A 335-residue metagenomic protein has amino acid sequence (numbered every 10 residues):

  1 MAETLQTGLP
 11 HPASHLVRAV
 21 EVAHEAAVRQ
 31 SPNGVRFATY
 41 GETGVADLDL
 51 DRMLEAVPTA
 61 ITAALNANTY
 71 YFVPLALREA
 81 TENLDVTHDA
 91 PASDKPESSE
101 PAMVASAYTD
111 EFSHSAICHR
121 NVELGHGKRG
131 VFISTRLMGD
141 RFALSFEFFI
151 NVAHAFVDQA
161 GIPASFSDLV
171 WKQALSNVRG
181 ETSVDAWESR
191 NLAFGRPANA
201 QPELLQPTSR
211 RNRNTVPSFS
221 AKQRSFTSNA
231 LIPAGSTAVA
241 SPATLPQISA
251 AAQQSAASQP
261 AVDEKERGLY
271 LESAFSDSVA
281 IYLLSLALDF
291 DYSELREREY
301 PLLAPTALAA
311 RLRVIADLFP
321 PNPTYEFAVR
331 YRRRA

Functional and structural regions predicted by a protein language model:
M1-P32, S209, S218-F219, Q223-T227 (+1 more regions): Pan-zinc metallopeptidase signature
M1-R141, L318-A335: A metal-dependent hydrolase signature that marks the N-terminal structural subdomain at the beginning of catalytic folds
V57, I61, A174, R311-I315: Generic structural signal of hydrophobic/aromatic residues within well-ordered alpha-helices of folded domains
Y70, P96, N214-V216, L231 (+1 more regions): Intrinsic disorder/low-complexity detector
N83, D89-P91, E100-R136, A174-R213 (+2 more regions): A short mid-domain helix/strand-loop element embedded in enzyme catalytic domains that forms or borders the active-site
R141-I150, H154-A155, L269, S273: Active-site alpha-helix of zinc metalloproteases
F142, F146, D158-Q206, R210-A238 (+3 more regions): Post-HEXXH active-site segment of zinc metalloproteases
A153-G161, A280: Active-site-flanking alpha-helical
